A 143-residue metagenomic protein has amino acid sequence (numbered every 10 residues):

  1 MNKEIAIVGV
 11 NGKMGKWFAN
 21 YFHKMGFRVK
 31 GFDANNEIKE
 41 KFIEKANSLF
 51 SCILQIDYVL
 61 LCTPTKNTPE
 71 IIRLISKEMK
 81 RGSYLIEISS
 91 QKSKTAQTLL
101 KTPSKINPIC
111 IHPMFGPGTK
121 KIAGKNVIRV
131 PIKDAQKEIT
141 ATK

Functional and structural regions predicted by a protein language model:
M1-K45: NAD(P)+-binding Rossmann beta1-loop-alpha1 motif at the extreme N-terminus of oxidoreductases
E4, D57-Y58, Y84: Structural motif
E40-F50, K105-P108: Active-site regions of enzymes building and remodeling cell-envelope glycoconjugates
L49-S76: Rossmann-like NAD(P)-binding element
M79-T95: ADP-ribose/adenylate-binding Rossmann-like module
K92-T142: Rossmann-fold dinucleotide-binding core
